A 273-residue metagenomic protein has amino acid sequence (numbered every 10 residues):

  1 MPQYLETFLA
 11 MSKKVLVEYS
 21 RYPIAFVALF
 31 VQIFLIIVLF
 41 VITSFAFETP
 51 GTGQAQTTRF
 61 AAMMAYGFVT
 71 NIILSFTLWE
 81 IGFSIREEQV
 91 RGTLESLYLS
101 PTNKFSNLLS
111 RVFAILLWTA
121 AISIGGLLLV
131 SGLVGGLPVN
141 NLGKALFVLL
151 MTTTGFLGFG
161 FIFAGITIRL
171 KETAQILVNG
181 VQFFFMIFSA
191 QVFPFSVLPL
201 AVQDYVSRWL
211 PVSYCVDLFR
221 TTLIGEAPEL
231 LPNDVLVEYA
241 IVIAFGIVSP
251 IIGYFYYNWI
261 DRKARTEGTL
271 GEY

Functional and structural regions predicted by a protein language model:
M1-P138, L142-A164, I168-Y273: Hydrophobic transmembrane alpha-helices and immediately adjacent juxtamembrane helices of multi-pass inner-membrane
